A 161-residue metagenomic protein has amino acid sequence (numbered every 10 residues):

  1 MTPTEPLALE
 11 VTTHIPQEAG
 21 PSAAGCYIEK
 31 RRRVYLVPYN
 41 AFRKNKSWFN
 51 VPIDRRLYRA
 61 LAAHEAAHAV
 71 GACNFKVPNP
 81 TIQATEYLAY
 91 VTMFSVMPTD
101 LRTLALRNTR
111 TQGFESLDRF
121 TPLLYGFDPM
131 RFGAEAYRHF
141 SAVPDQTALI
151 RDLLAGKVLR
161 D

Functional and structural regions predicted by a protein language model:
M1-A41, V51-P52: Auxiliary, metal-adjacent structural segments of Zn-dependent hydrolase domains
M1-L9, C73-I82, L101-R110: Surface-exposed patches in mature extracellular/periplasmic domains of secreted proteins
P16, N40-K44, H68-A69, K76-P78: Solvent-exposed loop/turn segments at secondary-structure junctions within structured extracellular/periplasmic domains
A41-A62, P80: Short pre-active-site segment immediately N-terminal to the catalytic Zn-binding motif
R55-R56, A72-F94: Post-HEXXH active-site segment of zinc metalloproteases
A60-C73: Active-site recognition of the HExxH zinc-binding catalytic motif
T99-D161: Long, well-structured alpha-helical subdomains associated with metal-dependent extracellular/ecto-lumenal hydrolases
